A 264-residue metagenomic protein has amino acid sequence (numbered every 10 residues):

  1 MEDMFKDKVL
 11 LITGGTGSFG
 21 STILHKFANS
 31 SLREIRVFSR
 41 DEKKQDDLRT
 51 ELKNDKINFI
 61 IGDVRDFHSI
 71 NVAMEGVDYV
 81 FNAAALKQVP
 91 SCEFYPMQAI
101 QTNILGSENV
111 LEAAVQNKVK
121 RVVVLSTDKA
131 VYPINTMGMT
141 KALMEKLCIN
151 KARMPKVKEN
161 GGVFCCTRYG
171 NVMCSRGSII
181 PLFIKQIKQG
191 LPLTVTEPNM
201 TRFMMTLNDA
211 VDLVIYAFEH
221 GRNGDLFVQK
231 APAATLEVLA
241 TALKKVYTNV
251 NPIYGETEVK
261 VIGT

Functional and structural regions predicted by a protein language model:
K8-S30: N-terminal Rossmann NAD(P)H-binding glycine-rich loop of SDR-like oxidoreductase domains
S31-K44: Conserved glycine-rich Rossmann-like NAD(P)H-binding loop of the short-chain dehydrogenase/reductase
S39, I60-I61, Q101, E197 (+1 more regions): Conserved residues in the N-terminal Rossmann fold of short-chain dehydrogenase/reductase
N58-Y79: Conserved Rossmann-fold cofactor-binding substructure of NAD(P)-dependent oxidoreductases
N82, L86-A142, K146, N150: Conserved Rossmann-fold NAD(P)-dependent oxidoreductase catalytic core, especially the SDR/UDP-sugar
L147-T201, D225-V228, G255-I262: Conserved beta-loop-beta element that borders a ligand/cofactor-binding pocket
C174-L182, T196-Y216, T235-L243: Substrate-positioning beta->alpha
H220-T264: Mid/C-terminal beta-alpha module of Rossmann-like enzyme folds, strongest in SDR-family dehydrogenases/epimerases
